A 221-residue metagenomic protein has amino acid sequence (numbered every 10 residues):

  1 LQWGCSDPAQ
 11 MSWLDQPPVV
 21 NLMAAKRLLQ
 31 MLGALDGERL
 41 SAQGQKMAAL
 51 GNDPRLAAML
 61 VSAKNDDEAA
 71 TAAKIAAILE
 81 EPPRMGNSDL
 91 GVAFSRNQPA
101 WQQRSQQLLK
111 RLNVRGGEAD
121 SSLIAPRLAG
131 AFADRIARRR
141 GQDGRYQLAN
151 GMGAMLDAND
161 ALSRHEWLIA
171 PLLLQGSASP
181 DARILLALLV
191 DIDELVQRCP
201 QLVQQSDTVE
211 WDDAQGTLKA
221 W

Functional and structural regions predicted by a protein language model:
L1-W221: Second RecA-like catalytic domain
